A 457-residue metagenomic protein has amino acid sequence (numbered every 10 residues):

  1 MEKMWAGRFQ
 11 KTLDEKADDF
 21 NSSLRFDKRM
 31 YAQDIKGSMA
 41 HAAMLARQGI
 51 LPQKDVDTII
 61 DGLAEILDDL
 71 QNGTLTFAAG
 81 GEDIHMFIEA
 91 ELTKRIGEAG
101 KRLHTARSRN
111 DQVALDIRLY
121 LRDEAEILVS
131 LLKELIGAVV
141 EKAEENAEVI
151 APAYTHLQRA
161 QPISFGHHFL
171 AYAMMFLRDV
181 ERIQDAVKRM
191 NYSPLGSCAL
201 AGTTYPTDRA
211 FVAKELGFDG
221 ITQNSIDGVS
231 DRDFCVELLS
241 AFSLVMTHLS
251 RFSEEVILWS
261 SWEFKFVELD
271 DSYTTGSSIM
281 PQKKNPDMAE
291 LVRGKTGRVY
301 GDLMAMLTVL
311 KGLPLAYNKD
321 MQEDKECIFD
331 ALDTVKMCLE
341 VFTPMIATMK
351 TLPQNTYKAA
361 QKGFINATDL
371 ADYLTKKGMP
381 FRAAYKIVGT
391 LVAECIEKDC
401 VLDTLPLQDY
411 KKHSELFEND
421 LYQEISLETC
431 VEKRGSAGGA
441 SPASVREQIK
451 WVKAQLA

Functional and structural regions predicted by a protein language model:
M1-G202, T207-A213, T275-G276, D287 (+5 more regions): A helix-coil-helix interface module used to build multimeric assemblies and to scaffold catalytic/cofactor sites
M1-G37, E98-A99, M280-A457: Glycine-rich cofactor/substrate-binding loops
S38, H85, E89, C235-L238 (+2 more regions): Short runs of predominantly hydrophobic/aromatic residues within well-ordered alpha helices that form helix-helix
H41, G62, I66-D69, E91 (+16 more regions): Generic, well-ordered alpha-helical scaffold segments in large soluble proteins
H41-L51, Y120, H167, V236-L244 (+1 more regions): Short, well-ordered beta-strand elements within core beta-sheets of diverse protein domains
I117, A125, V129, E144 (+6 more regions): Charged, flexible cofactor/metal-binding loops and thiol motifs
